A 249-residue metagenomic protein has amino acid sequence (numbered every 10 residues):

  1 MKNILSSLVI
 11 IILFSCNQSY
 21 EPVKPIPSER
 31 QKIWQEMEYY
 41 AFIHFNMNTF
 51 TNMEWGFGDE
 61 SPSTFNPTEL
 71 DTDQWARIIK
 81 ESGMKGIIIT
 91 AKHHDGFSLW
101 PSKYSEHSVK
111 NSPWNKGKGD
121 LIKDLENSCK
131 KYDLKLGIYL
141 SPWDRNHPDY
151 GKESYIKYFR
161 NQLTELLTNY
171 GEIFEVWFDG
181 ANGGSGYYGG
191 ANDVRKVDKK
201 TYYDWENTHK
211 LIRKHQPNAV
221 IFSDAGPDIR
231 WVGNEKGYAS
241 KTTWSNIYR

Functional and structural regions predicted by a protein language model:
M1-E21: Bacterial Sec-dependent N-terminal signal peptides
S19-R249: Mature catalytic domains of secreted/periplasmic carbohydrate-active enzymes
